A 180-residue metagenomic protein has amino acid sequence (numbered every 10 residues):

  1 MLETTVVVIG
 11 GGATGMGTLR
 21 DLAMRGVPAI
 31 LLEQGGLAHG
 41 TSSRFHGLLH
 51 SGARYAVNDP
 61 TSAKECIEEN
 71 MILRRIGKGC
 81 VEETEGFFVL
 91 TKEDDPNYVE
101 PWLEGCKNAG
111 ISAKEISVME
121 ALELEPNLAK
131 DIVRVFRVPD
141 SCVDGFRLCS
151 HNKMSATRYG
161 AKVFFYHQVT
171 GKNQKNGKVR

Functional and structural regions predicted by a protein language model:
M1-T14: Beta1/beta-strand and adjacent pyrophosphate-binding region of the FAD-binding site in flavoprotein oxidoreductases
I9, L32, V89-L90: Short hydrophobic segments within beta-strands
L19, A23-M24, S155: Gly/Ala-rich phosphate-binding loop of Rossmann-like dinucleotide-binding domains, activating on the conserved
A23-S43: Glycine-rich FAD pyrophosphate-binding loop
H46-E120, L124: Dinucleotide-binding Rossmann-like beta1-alpha1 core, especially the glycine-rich loop that anchors the ADP
V89-Y159, F164-F165, G171-N176: Flavin (FAD/FMN) cofactor-binding and adjacent substrate-gating region of FAD-dependent oxidoreductase domains
